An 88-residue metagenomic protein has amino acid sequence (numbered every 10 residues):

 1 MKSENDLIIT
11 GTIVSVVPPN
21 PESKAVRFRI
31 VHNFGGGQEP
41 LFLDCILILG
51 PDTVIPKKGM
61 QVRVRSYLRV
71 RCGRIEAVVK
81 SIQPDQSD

Functional and structural regions predicted by a protein language model:
M1-D88: Single-stranded nucleic acid-binding surfaces, predominantly the OB-fold ssDNA-binding core
